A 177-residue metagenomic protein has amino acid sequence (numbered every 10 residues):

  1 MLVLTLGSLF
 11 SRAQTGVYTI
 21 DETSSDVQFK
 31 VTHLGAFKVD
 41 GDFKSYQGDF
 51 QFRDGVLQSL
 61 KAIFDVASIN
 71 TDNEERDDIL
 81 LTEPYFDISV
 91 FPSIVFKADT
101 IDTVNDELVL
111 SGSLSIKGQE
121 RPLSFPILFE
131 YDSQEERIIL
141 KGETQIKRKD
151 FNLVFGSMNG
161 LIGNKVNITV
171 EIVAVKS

Functional and structural regions predicted by a protein language model:
M1-G16: Bacterial Sec-dependent N-terminal signal peptides
A13-S177: Low-complexity, acidic/polar, glycine-enriched regions of mature
